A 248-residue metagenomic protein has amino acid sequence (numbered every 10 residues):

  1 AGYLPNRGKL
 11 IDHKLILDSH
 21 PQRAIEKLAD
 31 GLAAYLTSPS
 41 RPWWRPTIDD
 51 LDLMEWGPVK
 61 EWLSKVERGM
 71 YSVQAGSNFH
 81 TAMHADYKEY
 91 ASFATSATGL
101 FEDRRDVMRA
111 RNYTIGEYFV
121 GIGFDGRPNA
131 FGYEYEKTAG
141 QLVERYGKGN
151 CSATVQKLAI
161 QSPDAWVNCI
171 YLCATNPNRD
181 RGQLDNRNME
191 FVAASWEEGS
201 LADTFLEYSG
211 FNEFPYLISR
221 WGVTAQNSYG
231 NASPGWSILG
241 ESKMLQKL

Functional and structural regions predicted by a protein language model:
A1-W166, N178: Extended, helix-rich architectural segments
Y3, K9, K14, Y171 (+2 more regions): Acidic/proline-rich low-complexity IDRs
V167-N168, L172, S219: Membrane-proximal cytosolic interface modules of multi-pass membrane proteins
T175-L248: Extended, charged amphipathic alpha-helical segments
